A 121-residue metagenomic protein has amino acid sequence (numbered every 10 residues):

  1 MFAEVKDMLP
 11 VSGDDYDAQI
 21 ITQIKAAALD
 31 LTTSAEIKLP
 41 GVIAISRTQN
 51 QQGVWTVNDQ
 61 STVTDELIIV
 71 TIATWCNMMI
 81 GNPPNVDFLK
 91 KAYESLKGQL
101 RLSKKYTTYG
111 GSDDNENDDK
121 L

Functional and structural regions predicted by a protein language model:
M1-T64, F88-K91, Q99-L121: Conserved short "hinge" loops at termini or chain/domain junctions
S61-V70, P84: Structural motif
V70-G81: Short, hydrophobic/amphipathic alpha-helical patches that form generic packing surfaces within helical domains
I80-E94: Short, highly charge-biased, low-complexity peptide segments
